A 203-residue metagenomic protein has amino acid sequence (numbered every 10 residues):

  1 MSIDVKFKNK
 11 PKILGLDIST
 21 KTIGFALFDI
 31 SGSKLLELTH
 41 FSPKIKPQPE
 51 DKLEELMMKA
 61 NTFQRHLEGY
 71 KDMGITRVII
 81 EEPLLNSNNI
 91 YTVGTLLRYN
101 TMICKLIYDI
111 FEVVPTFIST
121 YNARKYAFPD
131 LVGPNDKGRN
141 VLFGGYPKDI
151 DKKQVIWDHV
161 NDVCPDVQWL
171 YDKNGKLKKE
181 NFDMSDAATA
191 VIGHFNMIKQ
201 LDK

Functional and structural regions predicted by a protein language model:
M1-K203: Phosphate- and other anionic-substrate recognition elements at nucleic-acid/protein interfaces
